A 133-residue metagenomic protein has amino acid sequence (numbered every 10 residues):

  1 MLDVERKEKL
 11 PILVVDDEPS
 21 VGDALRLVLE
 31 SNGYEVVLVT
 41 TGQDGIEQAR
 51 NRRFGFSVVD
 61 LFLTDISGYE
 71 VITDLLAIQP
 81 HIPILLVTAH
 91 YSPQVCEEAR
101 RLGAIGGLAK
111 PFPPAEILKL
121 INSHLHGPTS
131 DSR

Functional and structural regions predicted by a protein language model:
M1-P11, A115-R133: Non-catalytic signal-transmission and effector/linker regions of two-component phosphorelay proteins
P19-V37: Two-component/phosphorelay signaling modules centered on CheY-like receiver
G22, T64, S92: The feature encodes the CheY-like receiver
T41-D44, S67-E70: Acidic catalytic/metal-coordinating carboxylates
R52-V58, L63: Active-site beta3 strand of CheY-like receiver
E70, Y91-G106, K119: Alpha4 helix (beta4-alpha4-beta5 surface) of REC/receiver domains from two-component response regulators
K110: A Lys-centered signature of the CheY-like receiver
